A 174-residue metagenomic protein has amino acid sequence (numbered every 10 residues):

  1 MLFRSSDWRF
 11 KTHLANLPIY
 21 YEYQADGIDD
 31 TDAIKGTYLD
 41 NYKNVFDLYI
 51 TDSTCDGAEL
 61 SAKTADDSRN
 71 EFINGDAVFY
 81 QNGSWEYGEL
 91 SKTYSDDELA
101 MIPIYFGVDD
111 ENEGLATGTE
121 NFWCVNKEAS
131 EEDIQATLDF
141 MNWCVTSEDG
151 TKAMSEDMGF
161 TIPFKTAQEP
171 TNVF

Functional and structural regions predicted by a protein language model:
M1-T31, A77: Extracytoplasmic/periplasmic solute-binding protein
T12, Y87-T93: Pocket-flanking alpha-helical
D30-S61: Glycine-centered hinge/linker elements that transmit conformational signals in sensory and ligand-binding systems
T54, K92-M158: Extracytoplasmic/periplasmic substrate-recognition and gating elements
E59-N74: Short helix-initiation/N-cap motifs at beta->coil->alpha
A65, N82-Y87, T119-N121: Beta->alpha turn/N-cap motifs
N74-N82, D97: Alpha-to-beta junction loops
M154-F174: Long, aromatic- and glycine/proline-rich binding clefts that accommodate carbohydrate-like moieties
